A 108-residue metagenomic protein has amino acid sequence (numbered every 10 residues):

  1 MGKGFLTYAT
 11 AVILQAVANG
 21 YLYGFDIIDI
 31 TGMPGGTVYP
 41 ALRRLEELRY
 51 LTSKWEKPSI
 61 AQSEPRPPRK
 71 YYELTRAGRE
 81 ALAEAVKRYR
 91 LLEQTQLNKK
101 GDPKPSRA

Functional and structural regions predicted by a protein language model:
G2-Y39, R43: N-terminal helix-turn-helix DNA-binding core of bacterial DNA-binding proteins
T7, L74-T75: Residue-level signal for threonine
N19-Y23, E47-L48, G78-E80: Short, charged/polar surface micro-motifs in flexible loops or helix N-caps
R43, E56, E84: Surface loops and adjacent helix of pleckstrin homology
L48-P65, E73: Beta-hairpin "wing" of winged helix-turn-helix
P68: Exposed loop/turn and edge beta-strand positions of beta-sandwich/beta-sheet ligand-binding modules
A77-A108: Amphipathic alpha-helical dimerization/coiled-coil segments that flank or bridge DNA-binding/regulatory modules
